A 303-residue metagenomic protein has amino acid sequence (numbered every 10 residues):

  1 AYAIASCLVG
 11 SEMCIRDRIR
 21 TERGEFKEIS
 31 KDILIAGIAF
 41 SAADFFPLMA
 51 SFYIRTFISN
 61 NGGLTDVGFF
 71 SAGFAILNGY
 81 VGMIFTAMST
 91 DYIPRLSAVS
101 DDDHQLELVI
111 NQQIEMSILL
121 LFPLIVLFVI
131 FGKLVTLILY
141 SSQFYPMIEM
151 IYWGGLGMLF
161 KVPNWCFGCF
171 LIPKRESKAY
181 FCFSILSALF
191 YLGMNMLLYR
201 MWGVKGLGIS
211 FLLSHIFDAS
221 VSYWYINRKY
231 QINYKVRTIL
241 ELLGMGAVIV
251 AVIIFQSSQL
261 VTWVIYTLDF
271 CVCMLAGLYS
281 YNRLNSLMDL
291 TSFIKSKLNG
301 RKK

Functional and structural regions predicted by a protein language model:
A1-I15: Single conserved hydrophobic/aromatic residue that forms the stacking wall/gate of nucleotide- or nucleobase-binding
S11-E12, K178-V204, S214-Y225, E241-S257 (+1 more regions): Alpha-helical transmembrane segments of multi-pass membrane transporters and transport-associated inner-membrane enzymes
S11-E12, R16-S51, D91-Q105, R228-E241 (+2 more regions): Interhelical loop/hinge segments that connect adjacent transmembrane helices in multipass membrane
G24-P94, G157, K161-W165: Transmembrane helical elements of multi-pass membrane transporters/channels
G73, L77-L121, G168-P173: Helix-loop junctions and terminal segments of transmembrane helices in multi-pass membrane transport/translocation
N111, F128-L159, K205: Interfacial segments at transmembrane-helix termini and the short loops linking adjacent helices
G155-L186, I226-Y230: Membrane-interface junctions at transmembrane-helix termini in multi-pass inner-membrane proteins
I253-K303: Membrane-proximal transmembrane or re-entrant/amphipathic helices at the cytosolic face
